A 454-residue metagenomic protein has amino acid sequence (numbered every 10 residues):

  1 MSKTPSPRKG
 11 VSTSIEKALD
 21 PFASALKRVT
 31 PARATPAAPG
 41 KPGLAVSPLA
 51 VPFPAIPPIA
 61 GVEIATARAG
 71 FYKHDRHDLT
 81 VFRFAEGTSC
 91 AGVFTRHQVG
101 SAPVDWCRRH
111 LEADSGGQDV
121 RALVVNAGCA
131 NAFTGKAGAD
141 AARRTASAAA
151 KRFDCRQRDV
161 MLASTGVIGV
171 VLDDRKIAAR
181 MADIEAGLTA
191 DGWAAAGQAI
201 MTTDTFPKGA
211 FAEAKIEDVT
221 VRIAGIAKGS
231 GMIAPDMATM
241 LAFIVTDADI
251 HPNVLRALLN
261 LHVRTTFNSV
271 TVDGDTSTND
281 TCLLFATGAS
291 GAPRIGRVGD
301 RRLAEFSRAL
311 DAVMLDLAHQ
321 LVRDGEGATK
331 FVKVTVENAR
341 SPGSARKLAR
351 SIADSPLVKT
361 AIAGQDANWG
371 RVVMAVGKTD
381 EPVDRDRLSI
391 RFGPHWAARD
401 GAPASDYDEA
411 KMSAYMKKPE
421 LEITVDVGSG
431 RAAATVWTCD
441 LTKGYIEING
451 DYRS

Functional and structural regions predicted by a protein language model:
S2-N126, A130-R144, A150-S454: A structural signal for small-residue-enriched, beta-sheet-centric alpha/beta enzyme cores and oligomeric scaffold folds
